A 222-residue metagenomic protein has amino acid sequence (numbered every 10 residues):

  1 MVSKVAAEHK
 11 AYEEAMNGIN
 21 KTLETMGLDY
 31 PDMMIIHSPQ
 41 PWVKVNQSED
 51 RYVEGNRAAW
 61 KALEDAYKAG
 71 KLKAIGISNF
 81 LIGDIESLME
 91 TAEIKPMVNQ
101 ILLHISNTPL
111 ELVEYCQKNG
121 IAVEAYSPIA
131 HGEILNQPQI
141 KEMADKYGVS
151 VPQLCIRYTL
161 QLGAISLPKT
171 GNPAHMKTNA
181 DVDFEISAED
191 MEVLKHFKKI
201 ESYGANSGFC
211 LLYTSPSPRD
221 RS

Functional and structural regions predicted by a protein language model:
V2-E13, M34-P41: Structural motif corresponding to the early beta-alpha repeats
K4, D32, G76, D220: Acidic active-site catalytic centers that drive phospho-/nucleotidyl reactions and related ester hydrolyses
A7, S38-F209: Beta/alpha (TIM)-barrel catalytic core signal, keyed to glycine-rich beta->alpha loops juxtaposed to Asp/Glu that bind
Y12-T25: Short, acidic/polar
T25-D32: A glycine-rich helix->loop->beta "capping" turn within Rossmann-like NAD(P)(H)-dependent oxidoreductase domains
I101, D220-S222: Hydrophobic alpha-helical segments, especially transmembrane helices and their immediate juxtamembrane helical caps
Y213-D220: Conserved small/polar residues in nucleotide/adenosyl-binding loops
